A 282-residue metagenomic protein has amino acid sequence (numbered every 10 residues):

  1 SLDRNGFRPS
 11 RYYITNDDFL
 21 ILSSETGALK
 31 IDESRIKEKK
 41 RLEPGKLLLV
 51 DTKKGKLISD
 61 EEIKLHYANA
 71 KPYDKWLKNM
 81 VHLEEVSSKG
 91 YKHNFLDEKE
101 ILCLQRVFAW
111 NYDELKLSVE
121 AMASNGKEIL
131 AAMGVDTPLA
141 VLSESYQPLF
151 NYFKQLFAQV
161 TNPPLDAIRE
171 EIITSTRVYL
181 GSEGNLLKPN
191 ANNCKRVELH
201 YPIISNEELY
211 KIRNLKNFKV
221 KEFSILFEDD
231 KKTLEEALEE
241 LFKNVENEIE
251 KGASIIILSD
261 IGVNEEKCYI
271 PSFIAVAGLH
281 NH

Functional and structural regions predicted by a protein language model:
S1, K56-L241, E246, E250 (+1 more regions): Extended, highly charged accessory segments
S1-I21: Conserved catalytic micro-motifs used in adenylation/nucleotidyl-transfer and phosphoryl/amide- and methyl-transfer
Y12, E38-R41, V245-E248, E265: Replace "in large, NTP-powered and nucleic-acid-processing enzymes" with "in large, NTP-powered factors and other
N16-I21, E25-Y73: Acidic, glycine-rich flexible loop/linker segments
K37, D230-L238, N264-S272: Alpha-helix N-cap/helix-initiation motif
K53, I261-V263: Short, ordered loop/turn segments at secondary-structure junctions
C268-H282: Alpha-helix-loop-beta-strand connector modules within alpha/beta enzyme cores
